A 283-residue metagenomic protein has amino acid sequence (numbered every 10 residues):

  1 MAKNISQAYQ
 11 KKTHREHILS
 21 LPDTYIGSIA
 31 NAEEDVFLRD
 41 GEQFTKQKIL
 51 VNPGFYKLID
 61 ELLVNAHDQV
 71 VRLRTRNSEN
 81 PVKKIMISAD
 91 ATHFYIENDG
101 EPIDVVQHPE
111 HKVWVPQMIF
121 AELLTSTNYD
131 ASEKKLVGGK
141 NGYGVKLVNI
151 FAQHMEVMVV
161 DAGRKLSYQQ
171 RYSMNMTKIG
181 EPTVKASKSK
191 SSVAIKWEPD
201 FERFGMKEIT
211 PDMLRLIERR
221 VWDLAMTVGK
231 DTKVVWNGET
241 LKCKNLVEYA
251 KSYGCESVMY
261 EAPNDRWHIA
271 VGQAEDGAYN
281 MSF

Functional and structural regions predicted by a protein language model:
M1-D60, T75, Q107-P109, V115-A121 (+1 more regions): Bergerat-fold GHKL ATPase/HATPase_c domain
A2-Y9, N80-P81, T92-V115, S126-C255: GHKL-type ATPase core
L19, D23, L63, H67-V71 (+6 more regions): Signal for well-folded cores of large energy- and translation-related assemblies
G27-S28, V71, D104-V106, G205-K207 (+1 more regions): Short helix/loop capping segments that flank catalytic or ligand/cofactor-binding pockets
Q43-I49, R203, N280-F283: Glycine- and acidic
I49-I85, G144-F151: Conserved ATP-binding N-box helix of the HATPase_c
S88-D90: Structural motif
S257-F283: GHKL/Bergerat-fold ATPase module
